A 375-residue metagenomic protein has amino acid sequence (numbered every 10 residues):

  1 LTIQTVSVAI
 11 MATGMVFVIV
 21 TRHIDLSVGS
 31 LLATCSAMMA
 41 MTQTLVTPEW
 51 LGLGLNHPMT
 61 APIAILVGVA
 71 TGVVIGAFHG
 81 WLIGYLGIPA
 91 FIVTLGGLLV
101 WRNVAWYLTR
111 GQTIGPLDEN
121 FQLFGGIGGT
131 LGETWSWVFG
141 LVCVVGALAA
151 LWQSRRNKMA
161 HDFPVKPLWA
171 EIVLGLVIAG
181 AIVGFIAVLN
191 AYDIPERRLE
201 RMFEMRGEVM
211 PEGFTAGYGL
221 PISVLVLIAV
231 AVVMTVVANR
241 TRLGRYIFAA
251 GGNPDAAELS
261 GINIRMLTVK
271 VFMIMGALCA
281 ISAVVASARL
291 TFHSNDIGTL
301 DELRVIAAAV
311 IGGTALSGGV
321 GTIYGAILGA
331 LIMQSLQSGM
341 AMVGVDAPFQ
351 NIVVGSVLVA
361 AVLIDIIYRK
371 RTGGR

Functional and structural regions predicted by a protein language model:
L1-E49, G80-F91, W106, A256 (+3 more regions): Single transmembrane alpha-helix segments in multi-pass membrane proteins
L1-M11, V46-I63, H161-V165, E212-A216: Membrane-interfacial amphipathic/re-entrant helices at transmembrane-helix boundaries
E49-L98, A149-S154, L328-G329: Alpha-helical transmembrane segments within multi-pass membrane transporters and channels
G76, F272-V285, R289-V354: Transmembrane alpha-helical segments in multi-pass inner-membrane proteins
L86-Y107, L117-F121, V165-A179, D296-A309 (+1 more regions): Pore- or pathway-lining transmembrane helices of multi-pass membrane proteins that form conduits for solutes/ions
L98-V233, V237, N295, G373-R375: Transmembrane helix-bundle core of multi-pass membrane transporters and related energy-transducing complexes
G146-M159, T235-A238, S282, I327-R375: C-terminal transmembrane helix and the adjacent membrane-cytosol boundary/short C-terminal tail of inner/organellar
L243-T268: Short cytoplasmic-facing helical segments at TM-TM junctions of multi-pass membrane proteins
